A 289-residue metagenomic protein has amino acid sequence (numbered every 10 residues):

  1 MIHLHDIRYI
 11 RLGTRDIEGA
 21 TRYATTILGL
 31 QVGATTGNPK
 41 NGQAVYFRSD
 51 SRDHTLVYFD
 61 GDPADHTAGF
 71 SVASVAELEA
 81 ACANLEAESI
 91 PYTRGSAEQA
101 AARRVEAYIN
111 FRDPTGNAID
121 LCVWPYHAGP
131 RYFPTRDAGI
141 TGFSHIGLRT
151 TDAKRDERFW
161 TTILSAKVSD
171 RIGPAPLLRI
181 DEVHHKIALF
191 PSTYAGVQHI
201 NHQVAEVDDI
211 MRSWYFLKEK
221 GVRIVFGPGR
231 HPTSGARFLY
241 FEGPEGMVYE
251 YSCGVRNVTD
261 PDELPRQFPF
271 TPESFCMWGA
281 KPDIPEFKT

Functional and structural regions predicted by a protein language model:
M1-E18, D65-F70, W124-K154, K167 (+3 more regions): N-terminal beta-strand motif that seeds the catalytic metal site of vicinal oxygen chelate
I2-H54, Q99, L148-H185, F190: Core segments of cupin and vicinal oxygen chelate
D6-R15, D60-E86, A107-R112, G142-T151 (+3 more regions): Vicinal oxygen chelate
A20-T25, L85, G116, D156 (+4 more regions): Conserved active-site tyrosine of GNAT-family acetyltransferases
T21-R22, L56, E79, I119 (+2 more regions): Alpha-helical elements of the RecA-like P-loop NTPase motor core of helicases
Q31-H66, N117-P125, S169-Q198, Q203-V207 (+1 more regions): Conserved short beta-strand elements that form part of the metal-binding/catalytic scaffold of enzyme active sites
E86-G139, P176-L177, G221-T289: Vicinal oxygen chelate
E98-E106, N110-D113, C122-G196, V207 (+1 more regions): Amide-forming acyltransferase catalytic core, primarily the GNAT-like/NAT-type and related acyltransferase folds
